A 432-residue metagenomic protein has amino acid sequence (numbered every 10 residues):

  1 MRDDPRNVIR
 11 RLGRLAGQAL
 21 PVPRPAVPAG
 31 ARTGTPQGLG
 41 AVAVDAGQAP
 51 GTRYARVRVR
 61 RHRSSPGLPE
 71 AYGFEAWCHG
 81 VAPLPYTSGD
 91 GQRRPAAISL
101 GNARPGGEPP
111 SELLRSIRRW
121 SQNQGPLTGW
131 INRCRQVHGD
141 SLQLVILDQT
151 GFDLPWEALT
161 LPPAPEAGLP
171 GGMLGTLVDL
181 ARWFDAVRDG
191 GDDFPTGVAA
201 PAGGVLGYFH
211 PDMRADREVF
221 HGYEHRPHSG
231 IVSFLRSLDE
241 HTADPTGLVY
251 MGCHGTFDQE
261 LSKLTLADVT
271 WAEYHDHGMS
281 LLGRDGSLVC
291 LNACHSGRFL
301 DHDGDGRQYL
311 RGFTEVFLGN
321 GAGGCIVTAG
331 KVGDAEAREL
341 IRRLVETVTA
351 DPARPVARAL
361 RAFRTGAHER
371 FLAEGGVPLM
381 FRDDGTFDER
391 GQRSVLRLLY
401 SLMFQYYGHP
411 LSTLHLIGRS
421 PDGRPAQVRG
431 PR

Functional and structural regions predicted by a protein language model:
M1-G252, F257-L266, C290: Domain-scale, conserved, charged regions that form catalytic cores and adjacent regulatory/interaction surfaces
G125, E315, R361: Short, contiguous clusters of charged residues that form electrostatic/catalytic patches at enzyme active sites, used
P155-W156, G330, S401: Tryptophan-centered motif/residue detector
G168-G191, T196, M251-A350: Catalytic cores of nucleophile-dependent amide-cleaving enzymes
G175-R188, D192-V198, D268-D285, I341-R432: Caspase-like cysteine protease fold
D239-A243, L318, R364: Alpha-helix boundary recognition
